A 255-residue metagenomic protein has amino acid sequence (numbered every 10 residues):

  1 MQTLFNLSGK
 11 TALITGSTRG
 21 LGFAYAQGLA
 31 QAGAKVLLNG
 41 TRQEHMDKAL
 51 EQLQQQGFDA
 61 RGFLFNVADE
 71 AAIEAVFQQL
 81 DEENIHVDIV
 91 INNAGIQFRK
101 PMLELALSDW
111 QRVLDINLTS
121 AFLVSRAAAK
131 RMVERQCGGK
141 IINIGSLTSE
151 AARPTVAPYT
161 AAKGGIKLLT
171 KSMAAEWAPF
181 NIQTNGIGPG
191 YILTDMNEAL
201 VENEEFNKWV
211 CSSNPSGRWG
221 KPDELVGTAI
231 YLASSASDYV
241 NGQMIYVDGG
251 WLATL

Functional and structural regions predicted by a protein language model:
Q2-L4, A151, I230, N241-L255: Short C-terminal tail/terminal secondary-structure segment of NAD(P)H-dependent dehydrogenase/reductase domains
T18-G20: Conserved glycine-rich cofactor-binding loop
P101-M102, D109-L114, V210: Substrate-binding pocket helix/loop in short-chain dehydrogenase/reductase
L103, A151-A157, P179, G217 (+1 more regions): Active-site loop immediately N-terminal to the catalytic Tyr-X3-Lys motif of short-chain dehydrogenase/reductase
S125, A162, T170: Active-site helix of classical SDR
K130, A175-P179, D238: Alpha-helical segment proximal to the catalytic Tyr-Lys
S146: Residue(s) in the substrate-gating loop at a strand-loop-helix junction that position the organic substrate next
